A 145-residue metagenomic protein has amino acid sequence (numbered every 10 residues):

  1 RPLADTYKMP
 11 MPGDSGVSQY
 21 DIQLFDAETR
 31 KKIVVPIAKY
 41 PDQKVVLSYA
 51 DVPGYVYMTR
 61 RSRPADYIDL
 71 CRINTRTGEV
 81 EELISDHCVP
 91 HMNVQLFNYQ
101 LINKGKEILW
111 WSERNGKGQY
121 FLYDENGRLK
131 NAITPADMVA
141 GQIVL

Functional and structural regions predicted by a protein language model:
R1-V34: Predominantly five- to eight-bladed beta-propeller fold
R1-Y7, V35-V52: C-terminal/domain-terminus segments
P12-G16, D51-V52, Y57-P64, C71-N74 (+3 more regions): Beta-strand C-termini and the immediately following turn/loop, strongest in propeller blades
D21-Q23, D69-C71, Q119-F121: A short loop-to-beta-strand structural motif that recurs across blades of beta-propeller domains
A27-R30, T75-G78, D124-R128: Short loop/turn segments that connect beta-strands within beta-propeller blades
I33-P36, V80-S85, K130-P135: Beta-propeller fold detector
Y40-V46, C88-L96, D137-V144: Short glycine-/Asp-/Thr-/Trp-enriched loop segments that recur within the blades of beta-propeller repeat domains
D69-T75, V80-E82: Intrinsically disordered, low-complexity Ser/Thr/Gly-rich stretches
